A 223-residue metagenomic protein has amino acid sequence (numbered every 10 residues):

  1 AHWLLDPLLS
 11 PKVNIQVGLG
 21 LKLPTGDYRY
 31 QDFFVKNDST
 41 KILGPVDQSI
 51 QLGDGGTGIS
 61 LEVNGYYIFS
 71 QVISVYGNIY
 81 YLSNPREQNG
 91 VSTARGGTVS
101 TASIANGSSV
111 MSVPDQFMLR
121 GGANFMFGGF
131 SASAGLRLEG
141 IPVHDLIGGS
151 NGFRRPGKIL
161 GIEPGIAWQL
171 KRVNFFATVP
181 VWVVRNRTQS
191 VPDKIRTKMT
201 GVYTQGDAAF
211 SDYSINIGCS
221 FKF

Functional and structural regions predicted by a protein language model:
A1-L43: Long, hydrophobic, well-ordered secondary-structure blocks that form the structural core and pocket-lining surfaces
L5-I15, Y28-Y30, Q71-V72, M126-F130 (+2 more regions): Short loop/turn motifs that connect adjacent beta-strands in outer-membrane beta-barrel proteins
K12, G56-S60, Y67-S74, S112-M118 (+2 more regions): Short gly/pro-enriched beta-turn/loop segments at secondary-structure junctions
I15-L23, L61, G77-S83, A134-G140 (+2 more regions): Transmembrane beta-barrel strands of outer-membrane/channel proteins
L21-D32, Y80-G90, P180-T188: Short, solvent-exposed beta-strand-terminating loops
L43-D54, S103-V110: Surface-exposed cleft-lining segments at the edges of enzyme active sites
L52-A94: Hydrophobic, aromatic-enriched interface-forming segments
E87-F223: Outer membrane beta-barrel transmembrane domains
